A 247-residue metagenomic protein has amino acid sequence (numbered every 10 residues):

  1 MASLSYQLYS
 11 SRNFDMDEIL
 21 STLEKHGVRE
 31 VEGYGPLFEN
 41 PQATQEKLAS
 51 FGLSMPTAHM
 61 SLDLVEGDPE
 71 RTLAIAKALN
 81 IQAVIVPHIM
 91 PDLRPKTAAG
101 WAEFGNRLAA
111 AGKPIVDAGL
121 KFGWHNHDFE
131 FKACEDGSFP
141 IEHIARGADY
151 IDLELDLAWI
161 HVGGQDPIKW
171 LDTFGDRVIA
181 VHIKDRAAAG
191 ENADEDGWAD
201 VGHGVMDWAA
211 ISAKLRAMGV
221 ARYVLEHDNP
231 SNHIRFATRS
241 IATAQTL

Functional and structural regions predicted by a protein language model:
M1-K25, A49, I75-N80, A118 (+3 more regions): Histidine-acidic metal/acid-base catalytic patches
S5, E32, T57, I85 (+4 more regions): Conserved beta-strand positions in the central sheet of alpha/beta enzyme cores
Q7-S11, Y34-P36, M60-D63, I89-P91 (+4 more regions): Active-site beta-loop-alpha junctions enriched in small/polar residues
D17, E30, Q42, L62-D152 (+1 more regions): Active-site acidic/histidine proton-transfer and metal-coordination neighborhood in alpha/beta enzyme cores
H26, S50-L53, P87-H88: Short, conserved active-site loops that position catalytic residues or coordinate cofactors/metal ions across diverse
E32-A49: Glycine-rich, proline-tolerant flexible connector loops at the mouths of alpha/beta enzymes
E46-L53, S61: Active-site surface patch of divalent metal-dependent phosphodiester/phosphate bond hydrolases
